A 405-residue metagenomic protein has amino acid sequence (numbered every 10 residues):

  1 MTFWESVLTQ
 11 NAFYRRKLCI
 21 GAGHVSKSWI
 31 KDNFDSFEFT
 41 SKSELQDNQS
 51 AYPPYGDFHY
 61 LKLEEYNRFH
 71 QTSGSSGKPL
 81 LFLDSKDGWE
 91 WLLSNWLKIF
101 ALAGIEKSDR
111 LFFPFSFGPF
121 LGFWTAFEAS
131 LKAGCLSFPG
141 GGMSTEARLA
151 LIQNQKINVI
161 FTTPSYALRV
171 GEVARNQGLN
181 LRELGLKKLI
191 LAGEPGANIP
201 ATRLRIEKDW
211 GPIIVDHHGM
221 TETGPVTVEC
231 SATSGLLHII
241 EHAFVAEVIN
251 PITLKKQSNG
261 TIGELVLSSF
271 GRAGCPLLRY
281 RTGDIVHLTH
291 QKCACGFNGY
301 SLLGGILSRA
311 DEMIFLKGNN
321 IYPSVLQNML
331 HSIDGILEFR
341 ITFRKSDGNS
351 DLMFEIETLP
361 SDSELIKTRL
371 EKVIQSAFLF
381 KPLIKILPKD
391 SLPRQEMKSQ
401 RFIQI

Functional and structural regions predicted by a protein language model:
M1-E5, A133-I405: Active-site glycine/GP-rich loop and adjacent strand/helix microenvironment that borders small-molecule binding pockets
M1-Q71, G77-S94, A101-L102, R203 (+5 more regions): Nucleotide 5′-phosphate-binding alpha/beta core
V7, T72-S75, L111, I160 (+1 more regions): Conserved S/T- and glycine-rich ATP-binding loop of Class I adenylate-forming
F13, G23-V25, F39, I105 (+3 more regions): Helix N-cap/coil-helix junction residues
D35, L93-R110, S144-I157: Conserved ATP-dependent adenylate/AMP-binding module captured primarily in the ANL superfamily
Y66, S116-P119, S165: Short glycine-enriched loops at secondary-structure junctions
G77-E90, F127-S137, K156-S165: Acidic/glycine-enriched edge-of-secondary-structure segments
A101-A129, A133: Conserved AMP-binding loop of ANL adenylate-forming enzymes
